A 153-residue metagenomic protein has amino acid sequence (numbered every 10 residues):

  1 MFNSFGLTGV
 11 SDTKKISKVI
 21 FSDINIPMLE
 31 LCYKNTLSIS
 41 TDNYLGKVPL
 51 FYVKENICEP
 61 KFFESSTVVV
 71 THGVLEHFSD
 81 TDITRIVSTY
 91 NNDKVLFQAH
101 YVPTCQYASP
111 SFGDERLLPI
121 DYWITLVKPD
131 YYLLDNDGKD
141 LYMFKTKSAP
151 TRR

Functional and structural regions predicted by a protein language model:
M1-E64, F78-R153: Class I (Rossmann-like) S-adenosyl-L-methionine-dependent methyltransferase catalytic domain, capturing the SAM-binding
T67: Polar, enzyme-active/binding microenvironments
V70: A conserved beta-strand element that flanks and buttresses the S-adenosyl-L-methionine
